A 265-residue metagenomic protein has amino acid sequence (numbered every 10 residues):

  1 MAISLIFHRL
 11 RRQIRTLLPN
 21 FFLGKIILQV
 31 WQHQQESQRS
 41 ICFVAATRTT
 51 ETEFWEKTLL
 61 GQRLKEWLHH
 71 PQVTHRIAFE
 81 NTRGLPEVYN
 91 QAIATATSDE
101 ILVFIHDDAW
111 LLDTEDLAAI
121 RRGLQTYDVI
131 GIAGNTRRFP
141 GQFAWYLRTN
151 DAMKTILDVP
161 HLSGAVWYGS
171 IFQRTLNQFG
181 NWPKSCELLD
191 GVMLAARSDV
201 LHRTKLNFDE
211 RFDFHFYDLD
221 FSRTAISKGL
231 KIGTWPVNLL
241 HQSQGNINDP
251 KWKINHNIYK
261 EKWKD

Functional and structural regions predicted by a protein language model:
A2-E66, Q72-F79: N-proximal low-complexity "stem/linker" segments adjacent to membrane-targeting elements
T82, W110, T114-S163: Conserved donor NDP-sugar-binding/catalytic core segment of glycosyltransferases
T82-A96: Glycine-rich, basic loop-to-helix element that forms the pyrophosphate-binding segment of sugar-nucleotide handling
D99-L112: Short beta-strand-to-loop acidic/aromatic patch adjacent to the donor-nucleotide binding site
P160-A196: A recurrent flexible, glycine/aromatic-enriched loop bordering the glycosyltransferase active site that acts as
N181, E187-T204, E210-N238: A short, conserved alpha-helix in the catalytic core of glycosyltransferases
L219, G233-K253, I258: Active-site donor/metal-binding and catalytic loop motifs of nucleotide-sugar-dependent glycosylation enzymes
